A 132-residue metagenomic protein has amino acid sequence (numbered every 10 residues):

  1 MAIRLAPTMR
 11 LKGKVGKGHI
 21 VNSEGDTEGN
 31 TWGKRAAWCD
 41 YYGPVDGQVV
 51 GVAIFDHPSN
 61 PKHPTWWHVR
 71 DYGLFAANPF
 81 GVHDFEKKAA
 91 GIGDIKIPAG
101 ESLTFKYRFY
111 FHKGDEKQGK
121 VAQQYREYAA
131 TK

Functional and structural regions predicted by a protein language model:
M1-K12, A130: Short edge-strand/loop segments of extracellular domains
M1-L5, Y41, I54, F105-Y107: Generic structural hydrophobic/aromatic packing signal, biased to beta-strands
T8-A90: Trp/Gly-enriched beta-strand surface patches
I54-K132: Beta-strand-rich recognition/accessory modules
